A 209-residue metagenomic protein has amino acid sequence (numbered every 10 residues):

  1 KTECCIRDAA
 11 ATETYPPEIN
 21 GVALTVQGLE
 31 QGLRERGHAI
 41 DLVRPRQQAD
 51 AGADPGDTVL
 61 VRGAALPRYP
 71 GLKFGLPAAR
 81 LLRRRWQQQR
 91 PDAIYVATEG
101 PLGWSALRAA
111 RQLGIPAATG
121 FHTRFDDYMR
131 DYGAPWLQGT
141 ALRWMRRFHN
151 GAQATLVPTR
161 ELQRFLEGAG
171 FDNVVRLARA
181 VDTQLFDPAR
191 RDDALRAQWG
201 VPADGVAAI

Functional and structural regions predicted by a protein language model:
K1-C5: Short, small-residue-biased leader/transition segments that mark boundaries at the very start of proteins
I6-G63: N-terminal subdomain of nucleotide-sugar transferases
D8, A93, R108-Y128, L156 (+1 more regions): Active-site proximal beta-strand in glycosyltransferases
R44, L142-D192, V201-A203: Donor nucleotide-sugar binding/catalytic pocket of nucleotide-sugar-dependent glycosyltransferases
G56-R84: A short, charged, and often flexible helix/loop element on the N-terminal side of the glycosyltransferase catalytic
L82-G103, L113-A118: Short N-terminal targeting/anchoring amphipathic segment
P116-A118, F125-R147, V157, R191: Nucleotide-sugar donor phosphate/pyrophosphate-binding loop at the beta->alpha transition of glycosyltransferases
A197, V201-I209: Conserved donor-binding/catalytic core segment of Leloir-type glycosyltransferases
